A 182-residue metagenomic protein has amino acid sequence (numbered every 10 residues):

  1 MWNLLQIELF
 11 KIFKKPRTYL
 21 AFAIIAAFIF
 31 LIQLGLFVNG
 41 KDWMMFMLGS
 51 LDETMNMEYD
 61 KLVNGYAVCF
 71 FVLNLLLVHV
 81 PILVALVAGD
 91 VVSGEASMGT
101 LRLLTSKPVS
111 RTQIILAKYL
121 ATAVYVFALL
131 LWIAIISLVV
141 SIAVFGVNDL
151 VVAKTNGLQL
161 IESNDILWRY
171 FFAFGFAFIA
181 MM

Functional and structural regions predicted by a protein language model:
M1-A26: Aromatic- and glycine-rich beta-strand/loop motifs that create alpha-glucan
K11-K15, L75, G94, M98: Membrane-interface junctions
A26-G89, A117-M181: Secretory targeting signals
A85-T105: Transmembrane helix boundary and interhelical loop/hinge segments in multi-pass membrane proteins
T112-L116: Alpha-helix N-cap/helix-start motif at helix boundaries, enriched for small hydrophobics
